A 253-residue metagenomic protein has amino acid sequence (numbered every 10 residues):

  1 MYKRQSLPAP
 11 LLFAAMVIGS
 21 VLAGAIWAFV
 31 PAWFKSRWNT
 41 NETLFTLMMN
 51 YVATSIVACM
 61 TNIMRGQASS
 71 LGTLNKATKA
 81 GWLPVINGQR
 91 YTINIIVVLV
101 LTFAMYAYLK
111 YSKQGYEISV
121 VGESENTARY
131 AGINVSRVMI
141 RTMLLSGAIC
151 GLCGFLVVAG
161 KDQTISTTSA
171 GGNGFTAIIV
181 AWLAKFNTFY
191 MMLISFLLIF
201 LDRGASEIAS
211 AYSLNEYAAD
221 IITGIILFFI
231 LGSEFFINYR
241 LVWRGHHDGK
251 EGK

Functional and structural regions predicted by a protein language model:
K3-I26: Membrane-embedded helix boundary and interhelical linker motif in transport proteins
L7-A15, W82-N94, S210-D220: Interfacial loop-to-helix junctions that mark the boundaries of transmembrane helices in multi-pass membrane
S20, L144-C150, L156-G224: Transmembrane alpha-helical segments in multi-pass inner-membrane proteins
S20-G24, N50-A58, N94-Y108, S146-G154 (+3 more regions): Hydrophobic core segments of alpha-helical transmembrane domains in multi-pass membrane transport and ion-translocation
S20-N39: Transmembrane-helix boundary motif in ABC transporter permease subunits
E42-Y111, T164, G249: Transmembrane helix-bundle core of multi-pass membrane transporters and related energy-transducing complexes
N87-T164, T188-F189: Helix-loop-helix "hairpin" substructures at the membrane interface of multi-pass membrane proteins
E123, Y130, N134-R137, A205-K253: Cytosolic-side transmembrane-helix boundaries in multi-pass membrane proteins
